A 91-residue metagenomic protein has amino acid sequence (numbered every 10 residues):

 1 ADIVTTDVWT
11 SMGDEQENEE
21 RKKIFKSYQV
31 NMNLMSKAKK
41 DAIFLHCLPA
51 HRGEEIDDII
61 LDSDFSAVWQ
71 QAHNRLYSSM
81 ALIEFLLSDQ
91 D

Functional and structural regions predicted by a protein language model:
A1-I59: Rossmann-like adenosine-cofactor binding region
D62-D91: C-terminal helix-to-coil terminal segments
